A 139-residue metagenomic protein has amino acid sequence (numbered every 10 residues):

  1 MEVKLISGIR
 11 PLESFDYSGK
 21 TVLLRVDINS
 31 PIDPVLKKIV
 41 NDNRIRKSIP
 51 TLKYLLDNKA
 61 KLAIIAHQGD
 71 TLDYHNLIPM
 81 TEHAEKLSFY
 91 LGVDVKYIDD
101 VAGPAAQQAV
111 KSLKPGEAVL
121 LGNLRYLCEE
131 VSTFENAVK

Functional and structural regions predicted by a protein language model:
M1-K139: Active-site loop-to-helix "anion-binding N-cap" substructures in soluble metabolic enzymes
